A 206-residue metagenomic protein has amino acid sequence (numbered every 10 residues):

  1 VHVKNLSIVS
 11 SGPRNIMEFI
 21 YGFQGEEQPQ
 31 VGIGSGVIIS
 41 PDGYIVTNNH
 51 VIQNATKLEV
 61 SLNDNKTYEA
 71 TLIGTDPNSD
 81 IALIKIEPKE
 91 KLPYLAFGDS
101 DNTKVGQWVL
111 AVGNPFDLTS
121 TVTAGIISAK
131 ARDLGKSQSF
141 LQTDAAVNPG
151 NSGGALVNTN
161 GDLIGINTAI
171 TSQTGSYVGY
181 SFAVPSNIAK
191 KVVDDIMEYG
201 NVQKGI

Functional and structural regions predicted by a protein language model:
H2-I206: Serine-dependent protease modules
